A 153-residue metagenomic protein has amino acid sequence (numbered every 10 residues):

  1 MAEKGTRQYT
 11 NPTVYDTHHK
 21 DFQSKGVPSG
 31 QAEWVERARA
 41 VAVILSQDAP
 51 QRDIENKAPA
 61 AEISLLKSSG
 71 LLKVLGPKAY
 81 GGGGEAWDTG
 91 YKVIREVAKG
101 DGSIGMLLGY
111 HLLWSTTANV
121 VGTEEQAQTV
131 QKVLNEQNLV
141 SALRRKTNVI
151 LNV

Functional and structural regions predicted by a protein language model:
A2-G30: Intrinsic disorder at enzyme termini
W34-A38, K57-K73: N-terminal glycine-rich anion-binding loops that anchor highly charged ligand groups
V41-A49: N-terminal capping segment at the start of a domain
S69, G102-S103, N135-L139: Short coil/turn connectors at secondary-structure junctions
L72-Q128: Internal helix-loop-helix
G83, Q126-V153: Glycine-rich, Trp-frequent "lid" loop and neighboring beta-strands that shape and gate the flavin cofactor pocket
